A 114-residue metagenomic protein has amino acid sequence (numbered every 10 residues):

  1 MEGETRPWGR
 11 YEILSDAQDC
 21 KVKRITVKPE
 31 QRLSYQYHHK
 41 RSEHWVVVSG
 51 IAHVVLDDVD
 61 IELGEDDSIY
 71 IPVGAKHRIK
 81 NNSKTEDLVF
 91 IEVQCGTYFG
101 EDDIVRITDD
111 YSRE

Functional and structural regions predicted by a protein language model:
M1-T5, R78-E114: Double-stranded beta-helix
M1-Y37, R41: A short glycine-rich, His/Asp/Glu-containing loop-to-beta-strand
P29-Q31, K40-R41, V59, A75-K76 (+1 more regions): A generic "binding-loop/recognition-motif" signal
L33, V59-I61, D103: Short beta-strand segments
S34-Q36, V54-V55, I71, H77-K84 (+1 more regions): Short beta-strand His + acidic residue motifs that chelate non-heme Fe in jelly-roll/DSBH and cupin folds
K40-H53, D57-D58: Glycine- and acidic-residue-biased ligand/ion/polar-headgroup-sensing regions
D58-K76: Short acidic-glycine-tyrosine-enriched beta hairpin
